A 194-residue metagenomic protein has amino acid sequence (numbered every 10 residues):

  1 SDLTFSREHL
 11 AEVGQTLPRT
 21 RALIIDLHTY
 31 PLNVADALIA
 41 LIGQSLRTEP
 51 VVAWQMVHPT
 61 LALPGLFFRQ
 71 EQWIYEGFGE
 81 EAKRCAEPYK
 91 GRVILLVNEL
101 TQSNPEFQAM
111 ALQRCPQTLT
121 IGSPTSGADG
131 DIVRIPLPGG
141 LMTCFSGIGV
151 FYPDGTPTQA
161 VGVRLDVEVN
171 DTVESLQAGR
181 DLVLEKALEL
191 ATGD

Functional and structural regions predicted by a protein language model:
S1-P138, L176-Q177, L190-T192: Cleft-lining beta-strand/loop regions that shape enzyme active-site pockets
D2, V97, G122, F145-G147 (+2 more regions): Pocket-edge structural micro-motifs
P59-G65, G155-R164, L184-T192: Short flexible/disordered coil segments
A86-E87, V161-D171: The feature captures the short pre-catalytic strand/loop hairpin that immediately precedes and shapes the active-site
L100-Q102, T125-A128, M142, G149-Y152 (+1 more regions): Short Gly/Pro-enriched loop/turn and capping motifs at secondary-structure junctions
R134-D166: C-terminal structured "cap/appendage" subdomains that terminate the fold
D166-D194: Low-complexity, Gly/Ser/Thr/Pro-rich intrinsically disordered linker/tail segments
